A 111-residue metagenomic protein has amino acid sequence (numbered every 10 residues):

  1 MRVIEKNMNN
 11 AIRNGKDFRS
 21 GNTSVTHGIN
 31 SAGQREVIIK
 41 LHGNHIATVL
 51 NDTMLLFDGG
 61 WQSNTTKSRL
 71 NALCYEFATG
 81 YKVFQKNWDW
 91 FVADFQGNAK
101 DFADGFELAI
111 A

Functional and structural regions predicted by a protein language model:
M1-A111: Terminal leader/tail segments of proteins
